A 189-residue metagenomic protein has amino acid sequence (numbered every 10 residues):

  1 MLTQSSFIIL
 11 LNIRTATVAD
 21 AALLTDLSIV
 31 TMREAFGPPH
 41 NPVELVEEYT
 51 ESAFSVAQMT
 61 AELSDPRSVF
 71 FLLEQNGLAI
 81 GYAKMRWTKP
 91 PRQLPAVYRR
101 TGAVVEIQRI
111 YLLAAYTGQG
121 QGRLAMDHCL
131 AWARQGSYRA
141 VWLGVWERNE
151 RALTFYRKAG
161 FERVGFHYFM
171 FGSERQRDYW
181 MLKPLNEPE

Functional and structural regions predicted by a protein language model:
M1-A22, P39, N186-E189: Conserved N-terminal entry element of GNAT/NAT acetyltransferase domains
V18, T25-P38, E44-A115, M126-H128 (+4 more regions): Acetyl-CoA-dependent GNAT
T88-P90, W142-V145, R157, E162-Y179: Conserved catalytic-core motifs of GNAT/GCN5-like acyltransferases
R109-D127, G136, E147-T154, K158-A159: Conserved glycine-rich acetyl-CoA-binding loop
R123, R175-P184: Accessory recognition modules or surfaces
